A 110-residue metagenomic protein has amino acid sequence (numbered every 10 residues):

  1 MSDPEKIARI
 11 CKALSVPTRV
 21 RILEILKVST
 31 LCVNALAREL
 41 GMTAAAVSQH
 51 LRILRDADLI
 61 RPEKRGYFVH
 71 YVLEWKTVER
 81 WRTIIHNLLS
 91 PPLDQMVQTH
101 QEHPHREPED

Functional and structural regions predicted by a protein language model:
S2-K6, W75-D110: Amphipathic alpha-helical dimerization/coiled-coil segments that flank or bridge DNA-binding/regulatory modules
E5-A45, R65-V78: N-terminal helix-turn-helix DNA-binding core of bacterial DNA-binding proteins
E24, R55, R82: A cross-family signal for key residues in well-ordered alpha-helices that form functional helical elements
T30-L31, R55, H86: Residue-level detector of secondary-structure transition/capping positions
R38, Q49, R55-D56: Alpha-helical residues within the helix-turn-helix
A46-V47, Q98: Intrinsic low-complexity/disordered segments
